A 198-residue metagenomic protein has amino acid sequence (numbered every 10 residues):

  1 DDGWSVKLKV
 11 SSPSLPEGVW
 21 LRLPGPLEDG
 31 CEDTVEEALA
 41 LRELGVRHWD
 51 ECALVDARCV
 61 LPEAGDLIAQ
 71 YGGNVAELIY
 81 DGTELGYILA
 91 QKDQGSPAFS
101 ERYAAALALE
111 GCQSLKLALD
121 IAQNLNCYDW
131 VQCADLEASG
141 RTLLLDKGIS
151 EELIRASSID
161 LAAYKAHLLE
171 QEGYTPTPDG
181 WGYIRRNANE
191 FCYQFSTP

Functional and structural regions predicted by a protein language model:
D1-R47: N-terminal ordered "arm"
D2, E17, D29, L44 (+4 more regions): Feature targets compositionally biased, intrinsically disordered low-complexity regions with long contiguous runs
D2-G3, G82, G180, A188: Short linear motifs in intrinsically disordered/low-complexity regions
V6-V10, L21, L54, T175 (+1 more regions): Generic structural hydrophobic/aromatic packing signal, biased to beta-strands
C31-S157, R185-P198: Mixed-charge (acidic/basic) macromolecular-recognition segments
A166, E170-T197: Long, highly charged low-complexity segments enriched in Glu/Asp and Lys/Arg with interspersed Ser/Thr
